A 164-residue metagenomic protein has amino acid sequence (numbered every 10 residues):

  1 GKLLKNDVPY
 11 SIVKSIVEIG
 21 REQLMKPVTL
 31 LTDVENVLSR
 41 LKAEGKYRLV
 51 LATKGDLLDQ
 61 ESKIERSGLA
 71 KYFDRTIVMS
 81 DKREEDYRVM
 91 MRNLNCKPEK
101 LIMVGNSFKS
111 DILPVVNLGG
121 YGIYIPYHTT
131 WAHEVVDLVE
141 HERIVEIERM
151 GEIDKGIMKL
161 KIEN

Functional and structural regions predicted by a protein language model:
G1-E22: A metal-dependent, Asp-based hydrolase signature
D7, K46, L118-G120: Short glycine/proline-enriched coil/turn segments at helix->beta-strand junctions
K14-E18, L31, G105: Short C-terminal alpha-helical element
R21-V50, E84: Short, acidic loop-to-helix structural element flanking the phosphoryl-transfer center in phosphate-processing enzymes
S39, D56-N164: Asp-based, Mg2+/Mn2+-dependent phosphohydrolase catalytic module
T53: Conserved phosphate-coupling serine/threonine residues in phosphotransfer and NTP-handling enzymes
